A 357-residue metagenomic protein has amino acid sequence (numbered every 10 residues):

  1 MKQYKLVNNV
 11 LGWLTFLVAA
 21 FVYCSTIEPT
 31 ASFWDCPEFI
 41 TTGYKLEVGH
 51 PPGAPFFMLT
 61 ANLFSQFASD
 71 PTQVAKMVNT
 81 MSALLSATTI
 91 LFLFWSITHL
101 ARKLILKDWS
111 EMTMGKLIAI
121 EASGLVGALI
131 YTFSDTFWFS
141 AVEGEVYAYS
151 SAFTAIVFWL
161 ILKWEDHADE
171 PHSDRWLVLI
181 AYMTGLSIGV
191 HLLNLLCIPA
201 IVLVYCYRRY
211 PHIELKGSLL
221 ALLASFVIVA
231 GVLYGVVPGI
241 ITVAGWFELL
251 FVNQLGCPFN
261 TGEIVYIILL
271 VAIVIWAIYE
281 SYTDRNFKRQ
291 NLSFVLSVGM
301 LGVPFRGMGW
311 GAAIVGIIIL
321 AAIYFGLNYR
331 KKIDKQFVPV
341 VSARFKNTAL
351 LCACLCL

Functional and structural regions predicted by a protein language model:
M1-V22, T88, D108-L125, Y324-L357: Start-transfer (signal-anchor) and selected internal transmembrane alpha helices of multi-pass inner/ER membrane
W13, T80-M112, I156-L160: Transmembrane-helix motifs of polytopic, lipid-linked glycan transferases
C24, P71-N79, L104-I120, G124-S151 (+3 more regions): Aromatic- and kink-enriched transmembrane "portal" helix at the membrane-lumen/periplasm boundary that abuts
K45, H50-K76, T80-L84, L91: Short hydrophobic/aromatic helix or loop-helix immediately within or flanking a transmembrane segment in polytopic
M114, I118, V157-W176, L203-E214 (+2 more regions): Membrane-interface transmembrane helices that cradle and orient dolichyl/undecaprenyl
A122-L125, H167-G185, E214-V227, R289-S297: Short hydrophobic alpha-helices at membrane interfaces in multi-pass membrane enzymes
F153, L193-Y205, P238-I240, A312-I319: Transmembrane-embedded, aromatic-rich helix segments that form part of the hydrophobic channel/pocket engaging
H172, P211-L223, L255-V265, T283-V295 (+2 more regions): Membrane-interfacial entry segments at the cytosolic side of transmembrane helices
